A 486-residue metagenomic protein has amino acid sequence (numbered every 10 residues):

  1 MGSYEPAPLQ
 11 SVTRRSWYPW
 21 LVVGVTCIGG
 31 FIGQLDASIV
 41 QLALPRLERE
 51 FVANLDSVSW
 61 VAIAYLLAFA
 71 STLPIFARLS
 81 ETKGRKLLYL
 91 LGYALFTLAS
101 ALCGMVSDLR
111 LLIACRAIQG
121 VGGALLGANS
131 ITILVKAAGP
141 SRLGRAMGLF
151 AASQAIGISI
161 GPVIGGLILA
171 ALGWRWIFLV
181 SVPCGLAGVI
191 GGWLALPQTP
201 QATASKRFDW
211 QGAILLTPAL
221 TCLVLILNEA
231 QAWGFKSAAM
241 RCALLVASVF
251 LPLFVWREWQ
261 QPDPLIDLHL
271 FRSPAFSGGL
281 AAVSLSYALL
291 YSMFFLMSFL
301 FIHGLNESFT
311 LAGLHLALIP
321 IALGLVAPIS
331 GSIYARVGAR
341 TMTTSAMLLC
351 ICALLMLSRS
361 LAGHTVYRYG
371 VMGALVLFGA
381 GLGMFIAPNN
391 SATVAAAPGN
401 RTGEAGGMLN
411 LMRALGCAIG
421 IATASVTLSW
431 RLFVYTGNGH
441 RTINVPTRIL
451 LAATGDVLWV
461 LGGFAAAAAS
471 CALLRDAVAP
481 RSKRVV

Functional and structural regions predicted by a protein language model:
M1-Y18, A202, V445, L474-V486: Intrinsic disorder in cytosolic terminal tails and internal cytosolic loops of multi-pass membrane transporters
G2-L194, V326, S330, V337 (+3 more regions): Transmembrane-helix bundle of Major Facilitator Superfamily
S11-P19, G104, S205, W233 (+3 more regions): Helix-boundary and loop/linker segments of multi-pass membrane transporters
V12-T13, S141, V189-T217, W259-P274 (+3 more regions): Flexible interhelical linker loops that connect adjacent transmembrane helices in multi-pass membrane transporters
V23-L35, V40-L42, L55, Q211-A213 (+4 more regions): 12-transmembrane solute porter fold
A152, I156-L172, L225, L415-V434: A gly/Pro-rich, aromatic-decorated transmembrane alpha-helix motif that marks the paired, flexible gating helices
A170-V182, E229-M240, S429-G462: A membrane-interface helix-boundary motif in multi-pass transporters
V182-Q201, T217-E229, V246-Q261, A468-D476: C-terminal membrane-cytosol helix-exit motif in multi-pass small-molecule transporters
